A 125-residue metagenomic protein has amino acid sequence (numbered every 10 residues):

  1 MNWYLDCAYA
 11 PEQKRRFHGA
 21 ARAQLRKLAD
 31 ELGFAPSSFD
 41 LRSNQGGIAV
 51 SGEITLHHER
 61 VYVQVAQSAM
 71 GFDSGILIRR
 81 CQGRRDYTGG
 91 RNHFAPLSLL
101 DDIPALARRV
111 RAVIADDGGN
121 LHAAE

Functional and structural regions predicted by a protein language model:
M1-H57, L121-A124: Negatively charged, low-complexity tracts enriched in Asp/Glu with abundant Ser/Thr
N2-K14, S68, R79, G89-N92 (+1 more regions): A composition-driven signal for long, intrinsically disordered, charge-rich low-complexity tracts
R26, D30, G83-R84, A112-A115: General helical structural elements
H57-A112: Intrinsically disordered, low-complexity regulatory segments enriched in Ser/Thr/Pro and charged residues
R108-H122: Well-ordered alpha/beta subsegment
